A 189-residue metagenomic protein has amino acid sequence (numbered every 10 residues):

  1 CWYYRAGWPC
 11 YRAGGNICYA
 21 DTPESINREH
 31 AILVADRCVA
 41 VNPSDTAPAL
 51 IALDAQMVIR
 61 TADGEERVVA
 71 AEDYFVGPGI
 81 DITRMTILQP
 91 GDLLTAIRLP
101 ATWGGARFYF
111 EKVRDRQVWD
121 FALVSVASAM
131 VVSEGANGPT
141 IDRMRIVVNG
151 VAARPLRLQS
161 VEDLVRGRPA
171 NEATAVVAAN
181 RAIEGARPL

Functional and structural regions predicted by a protein language model:
C1-L189: C-terminal structural segment of proteins
